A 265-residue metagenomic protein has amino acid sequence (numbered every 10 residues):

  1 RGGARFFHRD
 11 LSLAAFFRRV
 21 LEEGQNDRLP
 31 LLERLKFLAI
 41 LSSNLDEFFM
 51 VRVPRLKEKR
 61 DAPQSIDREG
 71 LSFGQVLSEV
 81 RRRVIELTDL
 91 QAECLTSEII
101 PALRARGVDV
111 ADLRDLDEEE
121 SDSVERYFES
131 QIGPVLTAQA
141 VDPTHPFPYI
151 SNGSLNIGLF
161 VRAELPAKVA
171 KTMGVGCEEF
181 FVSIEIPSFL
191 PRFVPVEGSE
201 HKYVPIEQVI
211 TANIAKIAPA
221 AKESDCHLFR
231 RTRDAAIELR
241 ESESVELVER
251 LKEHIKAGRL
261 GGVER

Functional and structural regions predicted by a protein language model:
R1-R265: N-terminal non-catalytic structural scaffold regions of very large proteins
